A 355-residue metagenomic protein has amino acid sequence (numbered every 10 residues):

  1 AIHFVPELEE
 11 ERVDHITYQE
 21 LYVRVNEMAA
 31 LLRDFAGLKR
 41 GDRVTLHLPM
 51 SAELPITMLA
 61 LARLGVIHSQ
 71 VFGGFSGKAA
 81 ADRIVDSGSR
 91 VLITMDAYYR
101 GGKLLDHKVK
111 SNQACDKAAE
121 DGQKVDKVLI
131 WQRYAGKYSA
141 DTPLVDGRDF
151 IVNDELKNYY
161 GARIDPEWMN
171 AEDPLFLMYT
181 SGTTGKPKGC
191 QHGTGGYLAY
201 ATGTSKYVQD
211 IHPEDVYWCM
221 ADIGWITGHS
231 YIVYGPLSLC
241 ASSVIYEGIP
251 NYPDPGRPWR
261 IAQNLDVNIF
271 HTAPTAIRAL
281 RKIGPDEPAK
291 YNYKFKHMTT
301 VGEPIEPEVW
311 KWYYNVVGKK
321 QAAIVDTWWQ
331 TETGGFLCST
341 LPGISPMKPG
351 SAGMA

Functional and structural regions predicted by a protein language model:
I2-L59, S76-A81, I151-E155, H192-G195: Conserved AMP-binding/adenylate-forming core of the ANL superfamily
E9-E10, L177-G189, S205: Conserved adenylation A10 loop of the ANL superfamily
L48-P49, S69-V85, A97-R100, D106 (+3 more regions): ATP-dependent adenylate-forming carboxylate-activation enzymes
R63-D154, N264-D266, A273-P274: Structural core segment of the AMP-binding/adenylate-forming
G65, L198-V216, I226-I269, K282-P285: Conserved AMP-binding/adenylation subdomain of ANL enzymes
R90-V91, V109-L129, D215-Y217, V244 (+3 more regions): Conserved helix-loop-beta element of the AMP-binding
V125-G136, P143-Y179, K186, G196 (+2 more regions): Conserved pre-ATP/AMP-binding loop-to-beta segment of ANL
F150, N268-T272, R281-P349: Gly/Ser/Thr-rich phosphate-binding loop
